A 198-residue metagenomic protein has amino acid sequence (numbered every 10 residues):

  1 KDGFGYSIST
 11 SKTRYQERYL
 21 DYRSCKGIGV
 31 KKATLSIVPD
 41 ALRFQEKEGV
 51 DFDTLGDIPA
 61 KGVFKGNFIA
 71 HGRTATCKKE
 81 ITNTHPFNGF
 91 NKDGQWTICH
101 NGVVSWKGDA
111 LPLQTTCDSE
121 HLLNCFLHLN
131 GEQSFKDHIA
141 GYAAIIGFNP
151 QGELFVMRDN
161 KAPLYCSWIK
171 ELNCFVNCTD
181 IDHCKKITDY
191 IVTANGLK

Functional and structural regions predicted by a protein language model:
K1-K198: Conserved short alpha-helical segments that host acidic/polar catalytic motifs at enzyme active sites
